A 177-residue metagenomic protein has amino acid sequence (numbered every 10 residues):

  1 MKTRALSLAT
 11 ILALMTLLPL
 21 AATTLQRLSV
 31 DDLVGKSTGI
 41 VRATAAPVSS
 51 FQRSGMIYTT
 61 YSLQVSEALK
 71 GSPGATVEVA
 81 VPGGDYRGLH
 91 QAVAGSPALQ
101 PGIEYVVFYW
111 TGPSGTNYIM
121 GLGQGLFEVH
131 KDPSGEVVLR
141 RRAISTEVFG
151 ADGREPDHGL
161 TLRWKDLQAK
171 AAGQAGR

Functional and structural regions predicted by a protein language model:
R4-S7, T16-R177: Transition segments tied to proteolytic processing and entry into folded domains
